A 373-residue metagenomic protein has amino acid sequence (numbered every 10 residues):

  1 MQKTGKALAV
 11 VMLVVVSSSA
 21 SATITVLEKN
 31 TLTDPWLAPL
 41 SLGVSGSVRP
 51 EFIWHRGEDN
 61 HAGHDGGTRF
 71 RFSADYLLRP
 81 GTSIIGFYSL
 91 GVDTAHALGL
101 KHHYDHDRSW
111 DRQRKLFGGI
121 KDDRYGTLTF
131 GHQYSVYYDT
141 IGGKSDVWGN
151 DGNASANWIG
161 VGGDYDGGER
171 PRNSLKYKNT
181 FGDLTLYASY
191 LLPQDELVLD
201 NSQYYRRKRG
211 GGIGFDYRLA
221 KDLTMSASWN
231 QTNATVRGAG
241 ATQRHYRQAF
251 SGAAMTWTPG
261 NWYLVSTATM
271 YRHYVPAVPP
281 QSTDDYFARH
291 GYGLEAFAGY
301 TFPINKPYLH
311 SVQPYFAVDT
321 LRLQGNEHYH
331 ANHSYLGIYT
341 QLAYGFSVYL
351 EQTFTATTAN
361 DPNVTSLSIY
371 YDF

Functional and structural regions predicted by a protein language model:
G5-S47: N-terminal periplasmic/intermembrane-space "pro-region" immediately following the signal or transit peptide
T31-W54, N60-P193, R207, D216-L219: Outer membrane beta-barrel
G46-F52, G86-L90, H132, A188-L192 (+6 more regions): Transmembrane beta-barrel strands of outer-membrane/channel proteins
H55-H61, H96-Y104, G142-V147, P193-R207 (+5 more regions): Outer-membrane beta-barrel translocator domains and adjoining extracellular loop/strand segments of Gram-negative
R71-S73, F117-I120, K176-K178, G214-D216 (+4 more regions): Outer-membrane beta-barrel architecture
L78-I84, R124-L128, D183-A188, K221-A227 (+3 more regions): Repeated loop/turn-to-beta-strand initiation elements of outer-membrane beta-barrel proteins
F181-G182, R206-K208, I213-G325: Detector for outer-membrane/organellar transmembrane beta-barrel domains, recognizing the amphipathic beta-strand
Y217, W257, F346, D361-F373: Outer-membrane beta-barrel "beta-signal"
